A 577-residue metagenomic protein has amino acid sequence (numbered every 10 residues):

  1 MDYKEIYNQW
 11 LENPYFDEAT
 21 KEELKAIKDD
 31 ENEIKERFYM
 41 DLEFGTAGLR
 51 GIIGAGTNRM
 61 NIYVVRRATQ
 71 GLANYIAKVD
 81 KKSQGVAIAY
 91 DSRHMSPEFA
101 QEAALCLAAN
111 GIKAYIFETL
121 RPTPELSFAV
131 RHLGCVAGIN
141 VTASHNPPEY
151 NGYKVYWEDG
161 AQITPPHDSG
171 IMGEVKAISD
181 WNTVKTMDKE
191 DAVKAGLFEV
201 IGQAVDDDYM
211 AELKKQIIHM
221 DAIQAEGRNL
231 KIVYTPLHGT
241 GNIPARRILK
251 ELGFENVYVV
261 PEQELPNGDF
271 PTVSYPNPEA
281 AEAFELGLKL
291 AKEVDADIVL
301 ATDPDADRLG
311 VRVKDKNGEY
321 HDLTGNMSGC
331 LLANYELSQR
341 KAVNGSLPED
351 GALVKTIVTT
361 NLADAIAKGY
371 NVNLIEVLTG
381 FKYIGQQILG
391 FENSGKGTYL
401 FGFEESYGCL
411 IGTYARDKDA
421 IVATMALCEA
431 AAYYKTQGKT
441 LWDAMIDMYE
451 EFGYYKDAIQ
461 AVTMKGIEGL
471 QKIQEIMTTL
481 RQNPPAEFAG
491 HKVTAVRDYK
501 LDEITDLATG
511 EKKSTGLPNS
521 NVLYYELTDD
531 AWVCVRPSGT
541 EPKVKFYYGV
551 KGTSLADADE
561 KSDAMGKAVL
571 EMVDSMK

Functional and structural regions predicted by a protein language model:
E5-A103, A192-N229, T240: An N-terminal, well-structured beta->alpha segment
E33-F38, L42, N151-E285, L290-A291: Gly/Ser/Thr-enriched, mixed-charge loops and adjacent short helices that form phosphate/oxyanion-binding elements
F38-N58, A143-N146, P236-I248, P304 (+3 more regions): Conserved phosphate/anionic-ligand binding catalytic regions in large, soluble enzymes, centered on
A87-Y150, K250-G310: N-terminal small/polar loop signature for handling phosphorylated ligands or for N-terminal nucleophile
F99-L107, Y150-W157, D307-N326, A363-I366: Short Gly/Thr/Asp-enriched flexible loops that form oxyanion-binding sites at enzyme active sites
Y156-T186, N326-D350, K355-D364, A420 (+1 more regions): Glycine-rich phosphate-binding loop plus the immediately following alpha-helix
K292, A296-I298, E319-H321, Q339-R536 (+3 more regions): Phosphate-binding and adjacent anionic-ligand microenvironments
